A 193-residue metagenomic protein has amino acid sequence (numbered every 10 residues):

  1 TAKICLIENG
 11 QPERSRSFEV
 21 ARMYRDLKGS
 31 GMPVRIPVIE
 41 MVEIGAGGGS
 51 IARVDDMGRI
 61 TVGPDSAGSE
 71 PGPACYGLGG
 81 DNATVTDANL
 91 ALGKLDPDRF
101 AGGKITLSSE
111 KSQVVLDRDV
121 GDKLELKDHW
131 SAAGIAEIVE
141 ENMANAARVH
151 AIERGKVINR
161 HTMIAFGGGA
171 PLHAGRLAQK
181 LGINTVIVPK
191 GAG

Functional and structural regions predicted by a protein language model:
T1-G193: N-terminally biased helix-coil "hinge/interface" segments that flank
